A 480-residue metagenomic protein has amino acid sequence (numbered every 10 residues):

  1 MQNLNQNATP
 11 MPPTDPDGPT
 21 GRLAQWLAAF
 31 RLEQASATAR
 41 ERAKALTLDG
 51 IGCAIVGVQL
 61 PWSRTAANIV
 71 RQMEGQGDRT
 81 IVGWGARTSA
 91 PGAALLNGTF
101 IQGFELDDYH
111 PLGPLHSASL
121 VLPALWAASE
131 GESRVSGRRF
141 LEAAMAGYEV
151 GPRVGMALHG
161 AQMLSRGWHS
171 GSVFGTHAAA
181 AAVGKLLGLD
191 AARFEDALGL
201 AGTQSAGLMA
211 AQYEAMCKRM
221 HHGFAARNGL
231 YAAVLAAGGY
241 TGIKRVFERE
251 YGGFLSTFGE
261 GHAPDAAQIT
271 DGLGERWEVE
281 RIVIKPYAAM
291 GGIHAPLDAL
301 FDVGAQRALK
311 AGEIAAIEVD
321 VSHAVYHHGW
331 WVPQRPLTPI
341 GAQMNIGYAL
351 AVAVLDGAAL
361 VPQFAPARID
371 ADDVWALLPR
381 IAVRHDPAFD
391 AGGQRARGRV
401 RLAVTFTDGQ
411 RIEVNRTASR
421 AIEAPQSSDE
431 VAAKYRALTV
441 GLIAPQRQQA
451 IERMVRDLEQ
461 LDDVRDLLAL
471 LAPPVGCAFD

Functional and structural regions predicted by a protein language model:
M1-L115, Y213, C217-R227, V234-D480: Terminal-appendage/accessory-domain detector
R40, K44, L48, V121 (+3 more regions): Hydrophobic face of alpha-helices
G57, L125-E132, A180-L186, A232-A236 (+2 more regions): Well-ordered alpha-helical scaffold segments within catalytic/enzyme domains
L95-R138, E142, A146, V150 (+1 more regions): Function-dense linear segments that define catalytic or interfacial modules in macromolecule-processing proteins
I101, L120-L122, A127, V150 (+3 more regions): Short connector loops/turns at beta-strand edges and beta->alpha or beta->beta junctions
A118-L125, G175-A182, R227-Y231, I293-A295 (+1 more regions): Well-ordered alpha-helical segments within folded domains of soluble proteins
E130-Y231, I243-Y251: Glycine-rich, mobile lid/loop segments that gate access to catalytic sites or pores
